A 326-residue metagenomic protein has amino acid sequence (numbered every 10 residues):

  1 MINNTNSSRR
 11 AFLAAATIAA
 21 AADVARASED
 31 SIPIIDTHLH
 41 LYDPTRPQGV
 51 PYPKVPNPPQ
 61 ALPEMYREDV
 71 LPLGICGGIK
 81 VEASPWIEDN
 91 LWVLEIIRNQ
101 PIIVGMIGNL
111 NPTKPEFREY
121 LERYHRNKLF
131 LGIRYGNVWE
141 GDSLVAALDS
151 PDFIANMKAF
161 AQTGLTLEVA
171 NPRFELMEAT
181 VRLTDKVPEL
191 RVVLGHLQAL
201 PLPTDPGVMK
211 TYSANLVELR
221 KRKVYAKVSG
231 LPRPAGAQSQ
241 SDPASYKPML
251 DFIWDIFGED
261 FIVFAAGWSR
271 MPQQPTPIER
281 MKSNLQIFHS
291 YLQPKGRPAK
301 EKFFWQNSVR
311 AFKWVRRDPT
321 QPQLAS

Functional and structural regions predicted by a protein language model:
I2-V24, S28-T37, P59-G77, F252 (+2 more regions): Mid-to-C-terminal alpha-helical segments outside catalytic/metal-binding sites
I34-P44, L194: Histidine-centered catalytic micro-motifs
H38, V93, F160, A226 (+2 more regions): Conserved, mostly hydrophobic/aromatic
L39, A83, L197, G267-W268: Active-site metal-binding loops of divalent metal-dependent hydrolases
Y42-Q60, D142-S143: Acidic/histidine-rich helix-loop elements that form or flank divalent-metal/phosphate-binding sites at the catalytic
P51-N99: Alpha-helical scaffold segments that flank or form the walls of functional sites
I87-E175, V181-R182, K227-R233, Q238-Q240: Active-site gating/metal-coordination segments in enzymes
A146-V263, R310, R316-A325: Catalytic pocket-lining loop regions of alpha/beta-barrel enzymes, especially the amidohydrolase/enolase/GH5 lineages
